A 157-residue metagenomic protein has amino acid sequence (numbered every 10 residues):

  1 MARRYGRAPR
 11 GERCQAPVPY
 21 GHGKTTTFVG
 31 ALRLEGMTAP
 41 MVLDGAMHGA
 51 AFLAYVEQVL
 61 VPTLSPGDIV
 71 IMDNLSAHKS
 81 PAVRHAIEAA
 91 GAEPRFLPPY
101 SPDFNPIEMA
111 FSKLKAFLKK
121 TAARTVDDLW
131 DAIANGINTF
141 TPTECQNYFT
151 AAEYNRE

Functional and structural regions predicted by a protein language model:
M1-E157: Short functional hotspots at interaction and active-site rims
